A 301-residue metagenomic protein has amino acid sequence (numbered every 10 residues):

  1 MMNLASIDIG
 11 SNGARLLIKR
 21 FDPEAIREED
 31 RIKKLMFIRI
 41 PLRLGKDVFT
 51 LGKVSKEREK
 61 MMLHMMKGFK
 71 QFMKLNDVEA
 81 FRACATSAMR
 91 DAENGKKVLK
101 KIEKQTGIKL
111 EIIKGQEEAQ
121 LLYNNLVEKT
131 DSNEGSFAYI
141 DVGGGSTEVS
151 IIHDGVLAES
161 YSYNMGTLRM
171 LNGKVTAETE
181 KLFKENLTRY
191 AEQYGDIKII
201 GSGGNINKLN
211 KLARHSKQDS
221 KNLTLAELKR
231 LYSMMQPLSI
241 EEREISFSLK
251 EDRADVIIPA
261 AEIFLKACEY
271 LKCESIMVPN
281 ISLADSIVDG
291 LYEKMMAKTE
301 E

Functional and structural regions predicted by a protein language model:
M2-I32: N-terminal basic/disordered segments at the start of proteins
L4-D8, F137-D141, I199: Short glycine-aspartate micro-motif
N12-A14, G145, N207: Conserved Rossmann-like nucleotide-cofactor binding loop
I18, D47-V78, T86-S136, I151-E301: Helical "lid/coupling" subdomains associated with nucleotide-phosphate turnover
R27-R43, V48, H64-K67, K74: Conserved ATP-binding subdomain of kinase catalytic cores across diverse folds
G144-I151: Acidic, divalent-metal-coordinating active-site segment for phosphoryl/phosphodiester hydrolysis, typified by short
